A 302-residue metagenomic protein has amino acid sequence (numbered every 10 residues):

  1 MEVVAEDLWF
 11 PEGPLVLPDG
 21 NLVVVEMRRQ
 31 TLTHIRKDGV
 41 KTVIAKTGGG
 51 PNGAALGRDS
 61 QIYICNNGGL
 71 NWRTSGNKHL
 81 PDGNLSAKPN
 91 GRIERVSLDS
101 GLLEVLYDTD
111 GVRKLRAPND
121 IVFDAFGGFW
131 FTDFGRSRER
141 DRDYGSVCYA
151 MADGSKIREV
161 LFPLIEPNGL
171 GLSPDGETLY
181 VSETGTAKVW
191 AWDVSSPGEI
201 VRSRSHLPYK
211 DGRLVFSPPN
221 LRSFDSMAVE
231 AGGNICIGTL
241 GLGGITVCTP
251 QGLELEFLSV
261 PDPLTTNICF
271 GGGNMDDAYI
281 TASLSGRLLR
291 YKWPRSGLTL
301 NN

Functional and structural regions predicted by a protein language model:
M1-N302: Sequence-structural signature of mature extracellular/luminal beta-sheet repeat domains, prominently beta-propellers
